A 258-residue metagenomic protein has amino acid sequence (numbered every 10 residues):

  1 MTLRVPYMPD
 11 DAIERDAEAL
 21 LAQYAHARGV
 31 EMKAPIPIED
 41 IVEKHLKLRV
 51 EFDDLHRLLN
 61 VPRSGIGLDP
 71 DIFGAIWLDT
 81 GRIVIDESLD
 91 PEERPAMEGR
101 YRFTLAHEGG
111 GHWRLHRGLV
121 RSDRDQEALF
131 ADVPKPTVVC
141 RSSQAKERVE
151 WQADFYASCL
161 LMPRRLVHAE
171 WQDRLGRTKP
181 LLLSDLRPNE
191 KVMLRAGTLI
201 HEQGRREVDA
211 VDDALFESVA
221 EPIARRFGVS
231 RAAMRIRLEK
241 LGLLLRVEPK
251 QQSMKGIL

Functional and structural regions predicted by a protein language model:
M1-L258: Active-site hotspot residues in diverse enzymes, especially metal/ion-binding acidic/histidine motifs
